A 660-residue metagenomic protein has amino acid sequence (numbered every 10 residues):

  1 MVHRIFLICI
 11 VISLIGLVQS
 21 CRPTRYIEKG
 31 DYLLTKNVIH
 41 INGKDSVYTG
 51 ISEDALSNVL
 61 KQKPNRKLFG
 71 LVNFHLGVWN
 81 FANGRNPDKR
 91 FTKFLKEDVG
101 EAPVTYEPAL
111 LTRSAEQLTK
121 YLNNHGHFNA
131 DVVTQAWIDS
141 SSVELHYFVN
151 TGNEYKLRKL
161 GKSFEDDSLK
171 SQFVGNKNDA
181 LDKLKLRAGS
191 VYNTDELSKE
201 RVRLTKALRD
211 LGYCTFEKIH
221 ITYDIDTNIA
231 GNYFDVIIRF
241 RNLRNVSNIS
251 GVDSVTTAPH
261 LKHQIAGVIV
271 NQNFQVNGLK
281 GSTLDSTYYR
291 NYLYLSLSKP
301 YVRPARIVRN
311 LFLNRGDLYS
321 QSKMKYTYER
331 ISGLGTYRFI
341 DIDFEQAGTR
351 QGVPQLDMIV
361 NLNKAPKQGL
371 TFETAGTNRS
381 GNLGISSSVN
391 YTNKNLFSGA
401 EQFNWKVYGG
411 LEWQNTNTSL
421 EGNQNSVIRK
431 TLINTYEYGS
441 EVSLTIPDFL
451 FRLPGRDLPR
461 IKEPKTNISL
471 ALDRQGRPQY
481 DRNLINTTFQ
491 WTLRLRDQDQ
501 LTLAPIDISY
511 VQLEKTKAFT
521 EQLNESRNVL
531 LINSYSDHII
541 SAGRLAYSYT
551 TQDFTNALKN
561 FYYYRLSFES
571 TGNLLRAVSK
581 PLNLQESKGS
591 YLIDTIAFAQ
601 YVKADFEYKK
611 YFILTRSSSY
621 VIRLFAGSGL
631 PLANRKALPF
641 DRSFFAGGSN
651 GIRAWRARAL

Functional and structural regions predicted by a protein language model:
V2-I5, R22-G333, I342: Interaction-mediating elements
I5-L14: Sec-dependent N-terminal signal peptides
L17-S20: C-terminal motif of bacterial Sec signal peptides marking the signal peptidase cleavage site
G43, Y147-N153, F164-D166, I238-R244 (+10 more regions): Flexible glycine-/small-residue-rich
H127-D131, C214-K218, L383-S387, Y438 (+2 more regions): Amphipathic hydrophobic-ligand
K156-K159, Q368-F372, G589-Y591: Short small-residue beta-strand/loop micro-motif enriched in glycine and branched aliphatics
G281-T283, L293, T377-S380, T502-L660: C-terminal outer-membrane beta-barrel translocator/porin domains of Gram-negative envelope proteins and their
P300-Y301, S320-R565, R653-A654: Gram-negative/organellar outer-membrane beta-barrel architecture
